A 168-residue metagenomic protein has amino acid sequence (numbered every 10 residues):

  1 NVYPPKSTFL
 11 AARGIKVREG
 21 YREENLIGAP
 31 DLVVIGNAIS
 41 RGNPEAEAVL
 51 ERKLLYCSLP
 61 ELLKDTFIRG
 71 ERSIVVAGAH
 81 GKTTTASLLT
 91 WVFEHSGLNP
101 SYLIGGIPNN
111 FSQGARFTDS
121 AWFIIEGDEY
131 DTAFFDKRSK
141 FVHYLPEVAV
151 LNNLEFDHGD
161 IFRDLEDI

Functional and structural regions predicted by a protein language model:
N1, I35-A38: Structural motif
N1-F9, P100: NAD(P)-binding Rossmann-fold cofactor-contacting core
A11-A12, E24-P30, N37-D167: Phosphate-binding loop of NTP-binding sites
I15-G20: Conserved SAM-binding strand-loop segment of SAM-dependent methyltransferases
